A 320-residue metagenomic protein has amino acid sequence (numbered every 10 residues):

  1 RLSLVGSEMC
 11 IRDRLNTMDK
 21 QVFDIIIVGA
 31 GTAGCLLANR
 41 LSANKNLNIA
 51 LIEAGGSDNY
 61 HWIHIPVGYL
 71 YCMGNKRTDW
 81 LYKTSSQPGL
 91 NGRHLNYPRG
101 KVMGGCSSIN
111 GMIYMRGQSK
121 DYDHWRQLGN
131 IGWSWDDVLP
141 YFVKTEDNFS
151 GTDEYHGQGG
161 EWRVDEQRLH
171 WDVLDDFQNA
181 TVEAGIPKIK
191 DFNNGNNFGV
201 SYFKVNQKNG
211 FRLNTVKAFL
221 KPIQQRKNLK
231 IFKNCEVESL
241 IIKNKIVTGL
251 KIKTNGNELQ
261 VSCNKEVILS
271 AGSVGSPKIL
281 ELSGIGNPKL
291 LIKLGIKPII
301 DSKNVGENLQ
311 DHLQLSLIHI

Functional and structural regions predicted by a protein language model:
R1-D13, I318-H319: Single conserved hydrophobic/aromatic residue that forms the stacking wall/gate of nucleotide- or nucleobase-binding
L15-V143, D301-N304, H312: N-terminal glycine-rich phosphate/pyrophosphate-binding loop and immediately adjacent elements
G29, R226, P277-I279: Alpha/beta-hydrolase superfamily serine-hydrolase fold, recognizing
G31, E236, G272-S273: Short glycine-/small-residue-rich Rossmann-like dinucleotide-binding loops
C35-N39, K217, P277, E281: Short, hydrophobic alpha-helix immediately C-terminal to the catalytic nucleophile
N48, G56-D58, L240, K251-I318: Glycine-rich loop(s) and the adjacent beta-strand/alpha-helix scaffold that form part
R126-V247, H312, S316-I318: Conserved redox-cofactor binding core of oxidoreductases
